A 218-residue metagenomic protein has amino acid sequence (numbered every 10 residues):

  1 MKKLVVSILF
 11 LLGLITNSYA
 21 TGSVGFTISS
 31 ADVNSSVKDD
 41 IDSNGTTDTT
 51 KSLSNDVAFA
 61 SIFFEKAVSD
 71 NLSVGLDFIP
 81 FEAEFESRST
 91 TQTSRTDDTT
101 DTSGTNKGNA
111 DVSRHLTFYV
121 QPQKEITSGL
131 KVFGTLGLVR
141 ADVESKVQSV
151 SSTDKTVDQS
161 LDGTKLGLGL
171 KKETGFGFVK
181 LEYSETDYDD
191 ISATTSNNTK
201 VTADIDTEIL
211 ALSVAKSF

Functional and structural regions predicted by a protein language model:
M1-G22, F218: Cleavable N-terminal export/targeting peptides
S18-E82: Short glycine/proline- and aromatic-enriched beta-strand/turn motifs that initiate or cap beta-hairpins
G22-V24, N71-L76, G129-V132, T174-L181: Repeated loop/turn-to-beta-strand initiation elements of outer-membrane beta-barrel proteins
F26, I62-K66, L76, L116-K124 (+4 more regions): Residues on the lipid-exposed face of transmembrane beta-strands in outer-membrane beta-barrel proteins
I28-N34, F78-E84, R114, L138-E144 (+3 more regions): Transmembrane beta-strands of outer-membrane beta-barrel pores
S35-T46, F85-T96, V139-S160, D190-T199: Outer-membrane beta-barrel translocator domains and adjoining extracellular loop/strand segments of Gram-negative
I41-N55, L76-D111, D189-S192: Surface-exposed loop and membrane-interface regions of Gram-negative outer-membrane beta-barrel proteins
S54-A60, V112-L116, S160-L166, D206-L210: Residues that define the transmembrane beta-barrel architecture of outer-membrane proteins
